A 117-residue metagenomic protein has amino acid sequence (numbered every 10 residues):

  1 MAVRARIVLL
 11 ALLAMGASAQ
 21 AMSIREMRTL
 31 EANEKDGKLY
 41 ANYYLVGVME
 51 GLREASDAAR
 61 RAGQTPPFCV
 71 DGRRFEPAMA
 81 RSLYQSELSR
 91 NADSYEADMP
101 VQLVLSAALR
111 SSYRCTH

Functional and structural regions predicted by a protein language model:
M1, Q20-M22: Absolute protein N-terminus
A2-L10: Sec-dependent signal peptide recognition, specifically the positively charged N-region followed immediately by
A14-S18: N-terminal signal peptide c-region/cleavage motif recognized by signal peptidases
M22-S86, A108: Short N-proximal segments of mature Sec-exported proteins
M79-H117: Surface-exposed, polar helix/loop patches in the mature regions of secreted/periplasmic/lumenal proteins that form
